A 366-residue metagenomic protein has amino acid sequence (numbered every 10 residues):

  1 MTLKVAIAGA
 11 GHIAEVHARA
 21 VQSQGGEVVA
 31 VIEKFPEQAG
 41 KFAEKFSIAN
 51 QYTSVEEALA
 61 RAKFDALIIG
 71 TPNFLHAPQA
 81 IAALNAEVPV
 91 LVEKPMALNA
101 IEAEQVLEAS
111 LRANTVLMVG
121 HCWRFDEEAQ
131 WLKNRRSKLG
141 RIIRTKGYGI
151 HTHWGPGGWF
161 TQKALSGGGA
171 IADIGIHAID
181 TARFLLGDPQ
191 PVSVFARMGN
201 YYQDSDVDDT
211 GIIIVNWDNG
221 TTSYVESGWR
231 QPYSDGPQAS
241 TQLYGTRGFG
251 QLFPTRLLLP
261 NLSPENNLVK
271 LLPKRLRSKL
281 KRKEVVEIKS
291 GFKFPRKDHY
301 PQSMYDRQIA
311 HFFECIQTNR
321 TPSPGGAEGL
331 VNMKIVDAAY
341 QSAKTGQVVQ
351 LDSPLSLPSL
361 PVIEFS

Functional and structural regions predicted by a protein language model:
M1-F46: N-terminal Rossmann-like dinucleotide-binding module
H17, F46-A109, M304: Beta-loop-alpha module in the N-terminal Rossmann-like domain of NAD(P)-dependent dehydrogenases, especially those
E27-A30, K297, C315-N332: Glycine- and charged-residue-rich phosphate/anionic-cofactor binding loop of Rossmann-like
Q105-C122, G140-T145: Rossmann-fold dehydrogenase core element
T115, I142-I143, Q341-S366: C-terminal capping/lid region of NAD(P)-dependent oxidoreductase domains
W123-D206, Q231, G346: Predominantly a Rossmann-like dinucleotide-binding segment in NAD(P)-dependent oxidoreductases
D180-P264, H299-Q302, D306-R320, D337-A339 (+1 more regions): Contiguous beta-strand/loop segments that form the cofactor/metal-binding neighborhood of enzyme cores
